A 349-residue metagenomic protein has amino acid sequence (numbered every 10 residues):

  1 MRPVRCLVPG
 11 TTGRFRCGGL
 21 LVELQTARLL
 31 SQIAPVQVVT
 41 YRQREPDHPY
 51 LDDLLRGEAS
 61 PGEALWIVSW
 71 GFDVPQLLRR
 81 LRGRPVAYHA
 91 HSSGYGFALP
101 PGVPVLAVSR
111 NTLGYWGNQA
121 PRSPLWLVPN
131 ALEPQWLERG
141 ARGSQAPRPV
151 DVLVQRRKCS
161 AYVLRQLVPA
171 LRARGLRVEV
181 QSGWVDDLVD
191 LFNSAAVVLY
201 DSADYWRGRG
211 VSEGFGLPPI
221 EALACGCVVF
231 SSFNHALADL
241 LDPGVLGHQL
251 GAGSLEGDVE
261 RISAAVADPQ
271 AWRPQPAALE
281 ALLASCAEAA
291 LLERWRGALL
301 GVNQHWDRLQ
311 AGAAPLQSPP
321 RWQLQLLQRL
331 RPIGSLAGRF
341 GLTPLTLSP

Functional and structural regions predicted by a protein language model:
M1-W70, S232-L237, P243-E260, E288-Q323 (+1 more regions): N-terminal pre-catalytic "stem/leader" segment of glycosyltransferase-like enzymes
G19-T26, Y115-N118, W126-L191: Conserved catalytic-core segment of nucleotide-activated headgroup transferases in glycan assembly
A64-G71, R80-G94, P104-V108: Active-site proximal beta-strand in glycosyltransferases
A90-P104, G114, Q119: Membrane-proximal helix-turn-helix segments that form the acceptor-binding/catalytic region of lipid-linked
N193-R209, C227: Acidic donor-binding loop of glycosyltransferase active sites
N193-S194, P218-C227, S232, P243 (+1 more regions): Conserved donor-binding/catalytic loop of nucleotide-activated donor transferases
S202-G216, N234, A238-D239: Nucleotide-sugar-dependent
I262-A281, Q304-G312: Conserved donor-nucleotide binding/catalytic region of nucleotide-linked donor-dependent transferases
